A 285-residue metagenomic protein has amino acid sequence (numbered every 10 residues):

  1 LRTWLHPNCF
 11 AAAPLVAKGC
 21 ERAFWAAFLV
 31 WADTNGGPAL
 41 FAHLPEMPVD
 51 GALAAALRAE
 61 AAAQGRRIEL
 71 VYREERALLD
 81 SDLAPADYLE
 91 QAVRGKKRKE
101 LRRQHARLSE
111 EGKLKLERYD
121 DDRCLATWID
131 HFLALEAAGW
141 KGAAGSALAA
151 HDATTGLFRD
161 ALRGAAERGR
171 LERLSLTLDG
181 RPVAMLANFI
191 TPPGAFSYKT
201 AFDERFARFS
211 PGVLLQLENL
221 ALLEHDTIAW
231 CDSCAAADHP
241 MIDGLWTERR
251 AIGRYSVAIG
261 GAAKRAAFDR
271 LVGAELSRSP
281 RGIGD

Functional and structural regions predicted by a protein language model:
L1-W4, P45-R208: A conserved beta-strand-loop-helix scaffold within acyl/acetyltransferase catalytic domains
L1-Y72, F189-V257: Acyl-donor binding region in acyl/amide transferases
A17, D80-D82, A258-G260: Solvent-exposed residues in well-ordered beta-strands and their adjoining turns, especially edge/terminal strands
C20-A23, A84-A86, A262-K264: Short helix-loop capping/hinge motifs at secondary-structure junctions, enriched in acidic/polar residues
L29, Q91-R98, D269-S277: Short intrinsically disordered coil segments
N35-G36, G112, E136-A144, L223 (+3 more regions): A generic secondary-structure signal for well-formed alpha-helical elements
A77-D82, L114-L116, H151-L157, F209-V213 (+4 more regions): Low-complexity, flexible helical/coil segments
A149, E172, D226-A229, C234-D285: C-terminal catalytic domain of photolyase/cryptochrome flavoproteins, centering on the FAD-binding pocket
